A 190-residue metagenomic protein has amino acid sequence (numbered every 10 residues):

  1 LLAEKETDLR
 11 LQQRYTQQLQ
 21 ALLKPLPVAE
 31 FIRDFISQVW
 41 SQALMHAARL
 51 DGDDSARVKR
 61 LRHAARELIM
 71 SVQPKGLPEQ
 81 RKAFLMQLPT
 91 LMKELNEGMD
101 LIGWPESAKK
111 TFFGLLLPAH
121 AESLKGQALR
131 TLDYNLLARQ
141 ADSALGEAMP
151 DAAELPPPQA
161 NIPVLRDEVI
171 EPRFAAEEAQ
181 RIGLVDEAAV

Functional and structural regions predicted by a protein language model:
L1-V190: Extended, low-complexity, amphipathic alpha-helical coiled-coil/linker regions that act as scaffolds and localization
